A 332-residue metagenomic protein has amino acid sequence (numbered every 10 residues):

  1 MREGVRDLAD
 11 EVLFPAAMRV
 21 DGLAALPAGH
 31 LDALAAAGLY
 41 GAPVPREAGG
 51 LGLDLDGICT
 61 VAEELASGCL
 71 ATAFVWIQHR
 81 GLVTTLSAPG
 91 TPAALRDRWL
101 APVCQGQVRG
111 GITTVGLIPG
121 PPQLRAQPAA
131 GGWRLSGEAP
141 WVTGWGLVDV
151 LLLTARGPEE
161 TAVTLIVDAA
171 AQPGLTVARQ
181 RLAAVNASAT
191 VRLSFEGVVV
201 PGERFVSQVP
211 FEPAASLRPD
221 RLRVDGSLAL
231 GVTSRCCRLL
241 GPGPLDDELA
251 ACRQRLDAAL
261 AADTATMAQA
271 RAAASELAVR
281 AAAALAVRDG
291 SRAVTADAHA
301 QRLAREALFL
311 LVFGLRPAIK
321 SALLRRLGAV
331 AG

Functional and structural regions predicted by a protein language model:
M1-E47, L51-T60, V224-G332: Alpha-helical interface subdomain recognition
A25-A36, Y40-S136, W141-T143, G328: Glycine-rich flavin
A88-P92, A129-A130, R156-E159, A169-Q172 (+1 more regions): Short loop segments at secondary-structure junctions
V103-C104, I118-P119, Q127-P128, T143-L147 (+3 more regions): Solvent-exposed alpha-helices and their adjacent loops that cap or buttress functional pockets in soluble metabolic
Q123-R125, V150-T154, T164-I166, T190-G197: Conserved hydrophobic/aromatic beta-strand scaffold that supports enzyme active sites
W141-G174: A short core secondary-structure module
V177-Q254: Glycine-rich beta->alpha junctions and the first turn(s) of the following alpha-helix
